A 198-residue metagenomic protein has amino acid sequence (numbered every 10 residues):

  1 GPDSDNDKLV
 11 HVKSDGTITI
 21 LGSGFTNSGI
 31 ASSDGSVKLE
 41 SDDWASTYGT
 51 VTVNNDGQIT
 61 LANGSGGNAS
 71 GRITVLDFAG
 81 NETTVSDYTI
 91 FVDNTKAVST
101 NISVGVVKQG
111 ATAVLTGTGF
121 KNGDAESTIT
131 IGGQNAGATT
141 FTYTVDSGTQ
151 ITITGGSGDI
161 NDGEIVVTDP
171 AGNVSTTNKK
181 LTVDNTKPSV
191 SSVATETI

Functional and structural regions predicted by a protein language model:
P2, I30, A97, P188-S189: Proline-centered linker/hinge motifs at extracellular inter-domain junctions
D7-D15, V104-G110, E196-I198: Short, solvent-exposed loop/linker segments at the N-terminal edge of repeated beta-sheet extracellular domains
G16-N27, G110-D124: A short glycine/threonine-centered beta-strand motif
T26-T47, G119-T139: Short, surface-exposed alpha-helix to beta-strand junction/turn motifs within ectodomains of secreted and cell-envelope
L61-A69, T154-D162: Surface-exposed, short loops/turns at beta-strand junctions within beta-sandwich domains
V75-D77, V167-D169: Conserved structural position at the C-terminal beta-strand of extracellular beta-sandwich adhesion modules
E82-T83, V174-T176: A structural signal for beta-strand boundary/capping segments at domain termini and interdomain linkers
S86-K96, K179-P188, E196: Flexible, low-complexity linkers/stalks enriched in Thr/Pro that connect modular domains
